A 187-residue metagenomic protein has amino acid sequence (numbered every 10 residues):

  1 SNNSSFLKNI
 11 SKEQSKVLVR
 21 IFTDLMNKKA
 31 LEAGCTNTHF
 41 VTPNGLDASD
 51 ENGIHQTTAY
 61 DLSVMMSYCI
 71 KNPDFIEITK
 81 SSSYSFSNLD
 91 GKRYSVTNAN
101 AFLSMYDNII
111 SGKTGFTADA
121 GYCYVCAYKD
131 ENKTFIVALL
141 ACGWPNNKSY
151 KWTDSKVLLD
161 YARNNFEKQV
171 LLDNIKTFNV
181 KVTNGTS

Functional and structural regions predicted by a protein language model:
S1-S67: Mid-domain, small-residue-enriched loop/turn segments at the edges of structured enzyme/sensor domains
C35-T36, G53-S187: Domain-terminus/edge residues, biased toward the C-terminal soluble/receptor-binding domains of extracytoplasmic
